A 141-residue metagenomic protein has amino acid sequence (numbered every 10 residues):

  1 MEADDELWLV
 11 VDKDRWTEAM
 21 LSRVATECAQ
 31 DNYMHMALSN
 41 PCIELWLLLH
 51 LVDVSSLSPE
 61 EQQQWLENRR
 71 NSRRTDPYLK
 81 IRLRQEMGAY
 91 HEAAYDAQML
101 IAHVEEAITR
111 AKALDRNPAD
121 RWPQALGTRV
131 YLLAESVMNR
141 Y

Functional and structural regions predicted by a protein language model:
M1-W8, K13-Y141: C-terminal accessory helical subdomains adjacent to catalytic cores in phosphodiester- and nucleotide-handling enzymes
